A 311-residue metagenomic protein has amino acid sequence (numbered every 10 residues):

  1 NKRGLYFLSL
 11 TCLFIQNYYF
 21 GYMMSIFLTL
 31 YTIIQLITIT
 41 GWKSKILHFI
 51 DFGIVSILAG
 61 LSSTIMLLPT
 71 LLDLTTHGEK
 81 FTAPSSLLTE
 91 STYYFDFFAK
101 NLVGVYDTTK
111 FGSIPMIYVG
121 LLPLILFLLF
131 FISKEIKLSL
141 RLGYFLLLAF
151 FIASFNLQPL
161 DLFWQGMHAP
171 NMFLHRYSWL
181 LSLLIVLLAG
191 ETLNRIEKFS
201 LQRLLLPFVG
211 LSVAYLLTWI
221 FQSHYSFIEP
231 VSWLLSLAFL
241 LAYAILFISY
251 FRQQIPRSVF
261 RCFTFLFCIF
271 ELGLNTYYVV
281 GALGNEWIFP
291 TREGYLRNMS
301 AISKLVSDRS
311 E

Functional and structural regions predicted by a protein language model:
N1-R3, F7-L10, F14, L36 (+2 more regions): A conserved hydrophobic secondary-structure block that centers on an alpha-helix together with its immediately flanking
K2, F20, L142-F151, F155 (+2 more regions): Contiguous transmembrane helix-bundle modules in multi-pass membrane proteins
G4-Y18, I57-L61, V213: Membrane-interface alpha helices of multi-pass inner-membrane proteins
Y6-F7, F20-Q35, P69-T70, I125: Transmembrane-embedded, aromatic-rich helix segments that form part of the hydrophobic channel/pocket engaging
M24-L58, Y243: Perimembrane helix-loop-helix junctions
I37-W42, L74-G78, T82, E135 (+3 more regions): Membrane-interfacial segments
H48-G143, F150-F151, L157-Q165, P170-W179 (+4 more regions): Periplasmic/ER-lumenal interhelical loops and adjacent helix-loop junctions in multi-pass membrane proteins
